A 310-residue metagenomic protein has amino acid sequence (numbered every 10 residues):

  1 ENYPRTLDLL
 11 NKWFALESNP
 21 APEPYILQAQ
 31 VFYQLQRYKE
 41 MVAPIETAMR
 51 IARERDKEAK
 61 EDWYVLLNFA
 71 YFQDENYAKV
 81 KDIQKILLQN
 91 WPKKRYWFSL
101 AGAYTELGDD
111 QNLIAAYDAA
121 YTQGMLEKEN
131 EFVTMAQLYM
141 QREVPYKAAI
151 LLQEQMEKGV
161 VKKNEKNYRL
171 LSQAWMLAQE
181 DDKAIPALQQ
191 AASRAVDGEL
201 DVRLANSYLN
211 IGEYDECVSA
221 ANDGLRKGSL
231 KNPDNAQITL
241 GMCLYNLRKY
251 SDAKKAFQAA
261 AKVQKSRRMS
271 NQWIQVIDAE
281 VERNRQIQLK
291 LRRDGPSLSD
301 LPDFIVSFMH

Functional and structural regions predicted by a protein language model:
E1-N246, D252-Q286, R292-H310: Alpha-solenoid helical repeat scaffolds
